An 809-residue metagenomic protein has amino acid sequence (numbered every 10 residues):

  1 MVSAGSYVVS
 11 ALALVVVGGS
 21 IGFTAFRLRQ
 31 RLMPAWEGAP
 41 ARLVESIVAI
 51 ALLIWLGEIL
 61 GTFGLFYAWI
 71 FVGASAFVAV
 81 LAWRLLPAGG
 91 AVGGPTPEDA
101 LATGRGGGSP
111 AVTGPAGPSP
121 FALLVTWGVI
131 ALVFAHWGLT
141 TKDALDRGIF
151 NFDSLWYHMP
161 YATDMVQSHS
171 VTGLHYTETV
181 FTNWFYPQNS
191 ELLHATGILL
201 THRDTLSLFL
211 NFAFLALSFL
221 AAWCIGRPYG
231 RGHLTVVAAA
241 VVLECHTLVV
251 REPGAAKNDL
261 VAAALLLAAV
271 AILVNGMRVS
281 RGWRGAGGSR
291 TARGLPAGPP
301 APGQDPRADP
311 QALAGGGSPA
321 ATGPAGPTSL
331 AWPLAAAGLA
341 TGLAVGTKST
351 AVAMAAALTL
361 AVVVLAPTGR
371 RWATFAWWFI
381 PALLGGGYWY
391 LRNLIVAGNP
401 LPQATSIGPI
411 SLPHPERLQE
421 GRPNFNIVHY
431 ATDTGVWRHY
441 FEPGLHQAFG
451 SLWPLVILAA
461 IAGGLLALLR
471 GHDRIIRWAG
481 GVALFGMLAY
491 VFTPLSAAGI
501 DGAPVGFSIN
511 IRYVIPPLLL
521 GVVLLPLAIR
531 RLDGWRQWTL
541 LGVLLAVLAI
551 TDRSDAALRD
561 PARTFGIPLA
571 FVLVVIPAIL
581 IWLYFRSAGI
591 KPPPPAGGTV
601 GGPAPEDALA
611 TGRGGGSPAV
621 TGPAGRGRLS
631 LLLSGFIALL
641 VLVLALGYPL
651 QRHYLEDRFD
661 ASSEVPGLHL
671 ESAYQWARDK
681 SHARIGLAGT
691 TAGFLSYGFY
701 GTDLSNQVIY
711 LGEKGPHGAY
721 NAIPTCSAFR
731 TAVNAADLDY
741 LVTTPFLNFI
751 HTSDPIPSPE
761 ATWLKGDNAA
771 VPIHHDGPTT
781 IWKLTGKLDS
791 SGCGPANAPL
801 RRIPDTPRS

Functional and structural regions predicted by a protein language model:
M1-G90, L525, R530, Q537-I576: Membrane-embedded, hydrophobic transmembrane alpha-helices
I21, S218, A222-G226, V363 (+6 more regions): Hydrophobic, aromatic-rich transmembrane alpha-helices and their immediate juxtamembrane boundary segments
A35-E45, G93, G104, T205-L206 (+5 more regions): Transmembrane-helix signature of polytopic, membrane-embedded enzymes that assemble or transfer cell-envelope glycans
A111, R278-G285, M354-L383: Perimembrane helix-loop-helix junctions
P120-L123, R227-L234, S329-A331, A366-W377 (+1 more regions): Membrane-interface helix-loop-helix junctions at transmembrane boundaries of multi-pass membrane enzymes, predominantly
V133-T141, H246, A351-V352, L544-F585 (+1 more regions): Transmembrane alpha-helical segments
W137, V364, A373-A459, L639-G647: Membrane-lumen/periplasm interface segments of specific transmembrane helices in polyprenyl phosphate-linked
R652, G667-L711, D739-F749, W782: Short periplasmic/luminal acceptor-recognition loop of GT-C membrane glycosyltransferases, typified by
